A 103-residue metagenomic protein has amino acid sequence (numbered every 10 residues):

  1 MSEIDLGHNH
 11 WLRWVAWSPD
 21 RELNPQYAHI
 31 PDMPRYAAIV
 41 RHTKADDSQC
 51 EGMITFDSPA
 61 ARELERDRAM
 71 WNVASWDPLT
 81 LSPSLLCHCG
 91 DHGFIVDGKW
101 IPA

Functional and structural regions predicted by a protein language model:
M1-I39, S48-A103: A short Gly-Trp-Pro
A45: Extended cationic-aromatic binding surfaces that line active-site or macromolecule-binding grooves and engage
